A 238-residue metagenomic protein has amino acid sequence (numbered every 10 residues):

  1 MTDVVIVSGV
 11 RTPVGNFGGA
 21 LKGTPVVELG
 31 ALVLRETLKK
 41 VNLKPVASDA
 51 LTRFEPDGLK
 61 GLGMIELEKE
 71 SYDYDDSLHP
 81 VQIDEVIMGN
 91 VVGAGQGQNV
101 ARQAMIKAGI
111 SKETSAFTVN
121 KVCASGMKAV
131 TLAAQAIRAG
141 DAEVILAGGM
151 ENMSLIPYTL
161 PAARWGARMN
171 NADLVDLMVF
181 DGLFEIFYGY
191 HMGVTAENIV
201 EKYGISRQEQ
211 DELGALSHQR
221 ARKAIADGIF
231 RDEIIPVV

Functional and structural regions predicted by a protein language model:
M1-T114, N152-V238: Conserved "HGTGT" condensation-loop signature of ketosynthase/thiolase-family condensing enzymes that catalyze
G89, N120, G148: Conserved residues at the C-terminal ends of beta-strands
G97, A116-S125: Active-site nucleophile and cofactor-binding loops and adjacent substrate-binding regions of central metabolic enzymes
V100-G109, T118, K128-A136, D141: Generic beta-strand or strand-like secondary-structure segments
K128-R164: Hydrophobic alpha-helical hairpins/lids featuring a short glycine-rich hinge
